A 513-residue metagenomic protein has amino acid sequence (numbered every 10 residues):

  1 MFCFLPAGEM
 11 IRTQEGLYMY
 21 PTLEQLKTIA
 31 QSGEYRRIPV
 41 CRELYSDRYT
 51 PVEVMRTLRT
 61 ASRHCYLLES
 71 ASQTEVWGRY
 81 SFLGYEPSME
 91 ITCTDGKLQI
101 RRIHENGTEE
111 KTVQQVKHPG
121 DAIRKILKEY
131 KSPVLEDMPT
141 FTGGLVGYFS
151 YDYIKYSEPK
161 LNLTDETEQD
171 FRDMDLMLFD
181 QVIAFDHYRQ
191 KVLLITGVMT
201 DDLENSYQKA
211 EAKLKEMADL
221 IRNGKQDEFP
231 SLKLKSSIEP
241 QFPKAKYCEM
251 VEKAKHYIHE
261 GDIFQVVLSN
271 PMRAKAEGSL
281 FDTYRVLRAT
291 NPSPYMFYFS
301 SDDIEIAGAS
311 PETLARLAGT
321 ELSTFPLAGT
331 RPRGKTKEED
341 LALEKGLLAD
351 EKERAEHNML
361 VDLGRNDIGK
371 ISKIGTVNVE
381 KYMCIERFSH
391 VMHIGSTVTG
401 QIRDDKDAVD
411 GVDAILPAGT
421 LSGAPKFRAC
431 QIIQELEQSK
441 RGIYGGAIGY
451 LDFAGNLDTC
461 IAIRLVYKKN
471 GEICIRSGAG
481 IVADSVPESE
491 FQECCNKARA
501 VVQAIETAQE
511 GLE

Functional and structural regions predicted by a protein language model:
C3-Y18: Short, Lys/Arg-enriched N-terminal segments with co-localized hydrophobic residues within the first ~10-30 amino acids
E15-E513: Extended alpha-helical targeting/anchoring segments, especially N-terminal organellar/secretory targeting helices
